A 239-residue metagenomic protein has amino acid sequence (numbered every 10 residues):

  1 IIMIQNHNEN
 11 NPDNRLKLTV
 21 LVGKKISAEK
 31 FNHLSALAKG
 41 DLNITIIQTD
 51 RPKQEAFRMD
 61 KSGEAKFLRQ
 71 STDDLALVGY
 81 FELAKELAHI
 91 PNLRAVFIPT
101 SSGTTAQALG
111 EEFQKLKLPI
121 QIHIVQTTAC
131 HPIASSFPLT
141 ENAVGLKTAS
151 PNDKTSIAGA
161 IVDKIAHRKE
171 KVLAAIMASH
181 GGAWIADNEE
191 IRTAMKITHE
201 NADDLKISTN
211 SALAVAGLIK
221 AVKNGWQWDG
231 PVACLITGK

Functional and structural regions predicted by a protein language model:
I1-D13, E111-L116, A216-W226: Alpha-helix C-terminal capping segments
I1-M3, A28-F31, L77-V78, P99-L109 (+2 more regions): Short glycine/serine/threonine-rich phosphate/pyrophosphate-binding segments that cradle anionic phosphate groups
I1-M3, R15-V22, R94-T105, P231-I236: A short, small-residue-rich loop immediately preceding and capping a beta-strand
M3-V22, F31-I46: Transmitter module of two-component histidine kinases
L18-K25, I122-Q126: Short internal beta-strands
F31-K39, I46-E64, K115-T209: Active-site/ligand-binding loops adjacent to catalytic centers
D60-L116, R192-N201: Active-site/ligand-binding-proximal alpha/beta "capping" segment
E141-A158, A175, A212-K239: Phosphate-binding loop/pocket of nucleotide- and phosphate-handling active sites
